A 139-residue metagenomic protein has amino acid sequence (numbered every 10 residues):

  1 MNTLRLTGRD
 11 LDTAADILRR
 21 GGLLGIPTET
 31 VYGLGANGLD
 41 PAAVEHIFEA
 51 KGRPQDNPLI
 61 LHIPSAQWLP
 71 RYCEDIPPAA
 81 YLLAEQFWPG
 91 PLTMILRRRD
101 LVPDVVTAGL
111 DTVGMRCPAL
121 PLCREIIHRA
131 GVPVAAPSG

Functional and structural regions predicted by a protein language model:
M1-G139: Active-site-adjacent structural elements in enzyme catalytic cores
